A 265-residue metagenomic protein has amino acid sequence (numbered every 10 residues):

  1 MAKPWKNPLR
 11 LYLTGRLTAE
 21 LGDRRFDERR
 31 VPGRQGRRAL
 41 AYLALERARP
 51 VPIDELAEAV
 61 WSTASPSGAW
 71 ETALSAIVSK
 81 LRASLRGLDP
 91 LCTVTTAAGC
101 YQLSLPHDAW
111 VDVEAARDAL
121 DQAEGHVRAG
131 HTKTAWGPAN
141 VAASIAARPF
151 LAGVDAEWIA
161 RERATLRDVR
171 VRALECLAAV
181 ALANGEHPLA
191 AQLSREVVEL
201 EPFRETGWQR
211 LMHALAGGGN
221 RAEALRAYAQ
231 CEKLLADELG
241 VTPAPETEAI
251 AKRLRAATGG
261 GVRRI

Functional and structural regions predicted by a protein language model:
M1-Q192, E196, E201-P202, G259-I265: Intrinsically disordered, low-complexity protein-interaction/activation regions
V127, R172-A173, L177-I265: Recognition helices and adjacent regulatory flanks at domain boundaries
